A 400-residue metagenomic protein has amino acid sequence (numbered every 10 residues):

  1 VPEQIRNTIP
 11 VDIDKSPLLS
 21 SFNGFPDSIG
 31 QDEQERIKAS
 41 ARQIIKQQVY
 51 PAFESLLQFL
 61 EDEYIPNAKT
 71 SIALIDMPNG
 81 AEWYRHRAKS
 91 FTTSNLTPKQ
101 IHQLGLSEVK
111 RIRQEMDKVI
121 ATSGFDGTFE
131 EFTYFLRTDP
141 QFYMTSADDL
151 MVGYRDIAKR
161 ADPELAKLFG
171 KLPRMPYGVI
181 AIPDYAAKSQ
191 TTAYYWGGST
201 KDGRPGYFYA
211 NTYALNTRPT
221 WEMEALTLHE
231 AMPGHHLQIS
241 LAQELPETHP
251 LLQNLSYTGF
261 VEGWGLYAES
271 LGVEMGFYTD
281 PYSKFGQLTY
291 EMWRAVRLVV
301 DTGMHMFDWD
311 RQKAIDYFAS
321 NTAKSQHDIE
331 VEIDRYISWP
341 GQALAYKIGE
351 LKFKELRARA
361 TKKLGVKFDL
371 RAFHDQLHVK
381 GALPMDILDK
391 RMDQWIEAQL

Functional and structural regions predicted by a protein language model:
V1-L400: N-terminal maturation segment of proteins
